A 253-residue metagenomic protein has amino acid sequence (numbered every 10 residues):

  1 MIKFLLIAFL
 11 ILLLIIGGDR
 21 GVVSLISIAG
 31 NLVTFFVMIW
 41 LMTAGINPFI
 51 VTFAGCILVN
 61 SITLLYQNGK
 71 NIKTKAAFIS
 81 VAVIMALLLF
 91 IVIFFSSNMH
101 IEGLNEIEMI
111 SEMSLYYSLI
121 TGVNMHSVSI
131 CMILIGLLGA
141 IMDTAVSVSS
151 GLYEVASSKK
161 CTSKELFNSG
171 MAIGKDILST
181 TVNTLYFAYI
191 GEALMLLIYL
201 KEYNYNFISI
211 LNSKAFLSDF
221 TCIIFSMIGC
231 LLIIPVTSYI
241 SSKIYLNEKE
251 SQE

Functional and structural regions predicted by a protein language model:
M1-I107: N-terminal transmembrane hairpin
M42, M99-V123, I198-F220: Membrane-interfacial helix-loop-helix connectors in multipass membrane proteins
S80-V81, V123, C131, I135 (+1 more regions): Pore-lining and gate-forming transmembrane alpha-helices of multi-pass membrane transport proteins
A86, A140-I141, I177-V182, D219-P235 (+1 more regions): Hydrophobic transmembrane alpha-helical segments of multi-pass transport and channel proteins
L89, I93, D176-L196: Hydrophobic alpha-helical transmembrane segments in multi-pass membrane proteins
G139-V155: Short helical (or helix-break) motifs at transmembrane helix termini and adjacent helical loops in multi-pass membrane
E154-K164: Juxtamembrane helix-boundary/capping and inter-helix hinge elements in multi-pass membrane proteins
T162-L178: Helix-loop junctions and hydrophobic alpha-helical segments within the transmembrane domains of large membrane
